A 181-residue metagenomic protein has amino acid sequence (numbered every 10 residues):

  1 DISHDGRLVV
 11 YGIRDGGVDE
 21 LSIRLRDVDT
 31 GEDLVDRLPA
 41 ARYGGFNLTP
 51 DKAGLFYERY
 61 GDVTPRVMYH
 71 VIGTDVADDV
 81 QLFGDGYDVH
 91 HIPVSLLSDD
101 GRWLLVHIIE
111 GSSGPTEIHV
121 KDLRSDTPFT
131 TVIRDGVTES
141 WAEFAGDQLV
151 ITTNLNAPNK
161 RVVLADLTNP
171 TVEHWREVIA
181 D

Functional and structural regions predicted by a protein language model:
D1, G16-V18, L25-G44, H70-I92 (+2 more regions): Multi-bladed beta-propeller domains
D1-G12, P39-E58, Y87-H107, P128 (+2 more regions): Conserved beta-propeller blade repeats
D5, V28, D51, I72 (+6 more regions): Generic structural motif
I13-S22, L38-R42, E58-R66, D75 (+3 more regions): A flexible loop/linker signature enriched in serine peptidases of the S9 family
N47-A53, R59-A77, Q81: Hydrophobic, small-residue-rich alpha-helical packing segments that form membrane-like cores
R59-Y60, H70-V76, L97, R102 (+2 more regions): WD40 beta-propeller repeat blades
F144-D147, T152-A180: Helix-coil-helix junctions within alpha-helical repeat/solenoid scaffolds
